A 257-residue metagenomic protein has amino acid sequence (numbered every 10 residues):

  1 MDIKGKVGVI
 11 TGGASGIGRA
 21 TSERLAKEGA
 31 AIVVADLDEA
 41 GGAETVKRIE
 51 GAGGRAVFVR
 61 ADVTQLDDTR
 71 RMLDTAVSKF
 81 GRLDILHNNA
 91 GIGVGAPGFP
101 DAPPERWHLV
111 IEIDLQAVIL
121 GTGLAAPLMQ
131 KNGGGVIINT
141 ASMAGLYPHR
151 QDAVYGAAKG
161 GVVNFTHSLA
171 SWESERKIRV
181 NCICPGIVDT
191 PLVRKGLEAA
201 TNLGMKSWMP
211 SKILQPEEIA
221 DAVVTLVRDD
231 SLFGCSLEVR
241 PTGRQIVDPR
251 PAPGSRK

Functional and structural regions predicted by a protein language model:
I3-I32: Canonical Rossmann dinucleotide-binding motif of NAD(H)/NADP(H)-dependent dehydrogenases/reductases, specifically
E28, Y147, G156, S168-I178 (+1 more regions): Active-site-adjacent segment of SDR/Rossmann-fold oxidoreductases
E39-A40, R60-M72, P104: The beta1-alpha1 cofactor-binding region of Rossmann-like NAD(H)/NADP(H)-dependent oxidoreductases
P97-F99, P103-I111: Substrate-binding pocket helix/loop in short-chain dehydrogenase/reductase
T122, A158: Active-site helix of classical SDR
S142: Residue(s) in the substrate-gating loop at a strand-loop-helix junction that position the organic substrate next
C182, N202-R250: C-terminal helical subdomain
